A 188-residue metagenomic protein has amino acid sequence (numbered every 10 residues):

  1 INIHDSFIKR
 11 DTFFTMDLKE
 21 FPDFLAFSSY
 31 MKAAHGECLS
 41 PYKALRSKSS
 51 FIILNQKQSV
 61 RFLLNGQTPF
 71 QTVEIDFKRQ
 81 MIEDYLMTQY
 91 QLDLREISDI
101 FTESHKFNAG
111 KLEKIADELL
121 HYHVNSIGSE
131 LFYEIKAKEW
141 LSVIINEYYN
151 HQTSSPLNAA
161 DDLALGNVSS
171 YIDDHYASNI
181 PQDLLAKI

Functional and structural regions predicted by a protein language model:
I1-D93: N-terminal regulatory/effector-sensing and dimerization cores that precede helix-turn-helix DNA-binding domains
I3-D5, A109-E113: Active-site-adjacent bridging/hinge elements
F14, R61-L64, L120-L131: Short helix-to-loop capping/linker segments positioned immediately adjacent to catalytic or ligand/cofactor-binding
Q91-G110, Y122-F132, L141-S170, D174-S178 (+1 more regions): Short, Lys/Arg-enriched, Trp-marked, Pro/Gly-tolerant hinge/linker segments that flank
A116: Short, Lys/Arg-enriched alpha-helical recognition elements, typified by the DNA-recognition helix
K187-I188: Residues within the alpha-helical elements of helix-turn-helix
